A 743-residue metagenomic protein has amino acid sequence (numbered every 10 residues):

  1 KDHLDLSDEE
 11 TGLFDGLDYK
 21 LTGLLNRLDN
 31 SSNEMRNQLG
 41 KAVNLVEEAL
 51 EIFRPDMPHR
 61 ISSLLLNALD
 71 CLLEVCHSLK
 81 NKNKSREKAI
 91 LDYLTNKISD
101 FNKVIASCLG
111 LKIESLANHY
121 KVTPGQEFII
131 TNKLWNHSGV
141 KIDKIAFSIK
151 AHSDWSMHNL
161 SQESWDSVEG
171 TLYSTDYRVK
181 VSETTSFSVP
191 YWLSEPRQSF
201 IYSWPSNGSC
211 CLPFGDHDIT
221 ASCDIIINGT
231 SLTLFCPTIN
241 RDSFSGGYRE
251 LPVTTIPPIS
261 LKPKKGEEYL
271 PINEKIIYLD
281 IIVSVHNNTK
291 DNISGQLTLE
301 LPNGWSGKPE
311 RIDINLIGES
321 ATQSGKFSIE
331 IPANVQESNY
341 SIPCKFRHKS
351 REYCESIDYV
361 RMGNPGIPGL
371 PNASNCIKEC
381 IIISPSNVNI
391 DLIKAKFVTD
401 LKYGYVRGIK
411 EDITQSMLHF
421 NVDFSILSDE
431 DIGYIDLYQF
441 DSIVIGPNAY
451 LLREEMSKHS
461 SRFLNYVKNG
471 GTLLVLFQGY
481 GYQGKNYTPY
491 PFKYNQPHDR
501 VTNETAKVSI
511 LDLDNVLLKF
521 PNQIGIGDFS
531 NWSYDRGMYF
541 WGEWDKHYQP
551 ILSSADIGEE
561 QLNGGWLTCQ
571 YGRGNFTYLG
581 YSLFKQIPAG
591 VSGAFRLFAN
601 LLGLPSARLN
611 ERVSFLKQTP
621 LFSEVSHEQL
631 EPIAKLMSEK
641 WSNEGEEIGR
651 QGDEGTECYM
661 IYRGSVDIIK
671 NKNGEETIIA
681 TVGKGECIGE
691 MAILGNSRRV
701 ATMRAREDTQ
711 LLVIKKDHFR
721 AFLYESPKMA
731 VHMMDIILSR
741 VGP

Functional and structural regions predicted by a protein language model:
K1-K112: Metal-dependent de-N-acetylase/amidase catalytic core
A117-T399: Long beta-sheet-rich domains in secretory-pathway and surface-associated proteins
C354-G446, F477-G479, R500-N503, K585 (+1 more regions): Aromatic-Pro/Gly-enriched surface loop or interdomain linker that acts as a lid/target-recognition segment
N448-S530, G593: A glycine-rich, often tryptophan-bearing local segment used as a flexible ligand/cofactor-contacting loop or short
Q496-V591: Catalytic beta-strand/loop cores that center a nucleophilic Ser/Cys/Thr and support acyl-enzyme chemistry
L609-F615, Q629-P632, R698-V700, Q710 (+1 more regions): A small-molecule sensor/coupling module
V613, K617-T677: Regulatory nucleotide-sensing modules
G674-I688: Short acidic-glycine-tyrosine-enriched beta hairpin
